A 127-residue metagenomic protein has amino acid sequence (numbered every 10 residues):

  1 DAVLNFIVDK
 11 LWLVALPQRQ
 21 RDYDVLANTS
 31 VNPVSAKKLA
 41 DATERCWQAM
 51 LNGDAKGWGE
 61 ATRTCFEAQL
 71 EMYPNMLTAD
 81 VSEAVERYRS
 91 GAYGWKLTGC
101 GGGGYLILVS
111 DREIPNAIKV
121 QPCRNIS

Functional and structural regions predicted by a protein language model:
D1-C100, I107-S127: C-terminal nucleotide
